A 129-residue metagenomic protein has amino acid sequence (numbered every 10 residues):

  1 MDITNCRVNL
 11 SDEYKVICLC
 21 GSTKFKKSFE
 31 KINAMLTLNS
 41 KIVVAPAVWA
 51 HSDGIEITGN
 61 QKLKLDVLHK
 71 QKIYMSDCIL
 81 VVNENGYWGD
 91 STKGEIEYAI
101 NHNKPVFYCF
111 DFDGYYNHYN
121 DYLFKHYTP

Functional and structural regions predicted by a protein language model:
M1-P129: Conserved catalytic or regulatory cores that recognize and/or transform ribose-phosphate-containing ligands
